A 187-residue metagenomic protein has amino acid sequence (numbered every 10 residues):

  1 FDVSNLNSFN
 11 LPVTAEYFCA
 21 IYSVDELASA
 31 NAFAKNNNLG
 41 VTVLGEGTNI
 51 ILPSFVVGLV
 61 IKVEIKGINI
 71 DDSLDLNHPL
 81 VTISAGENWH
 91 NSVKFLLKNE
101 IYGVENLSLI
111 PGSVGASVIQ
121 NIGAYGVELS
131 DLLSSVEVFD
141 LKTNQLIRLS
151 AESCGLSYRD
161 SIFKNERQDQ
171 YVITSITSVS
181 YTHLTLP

Functional and structural regions predicted by a protein language model:
D2-V136, D140-K142: Anion-binding (especially nucleotide phosphate/pyrophosphate-binding) glycine-rich loop and adjoining beta-alpha core
Q120-N121, A151-F163: Active-site glycine-rich loop that binds ribose-phosphate moieties when present
D131-L133, A151, Y171-I173: Short edge beta-strand segments in beta-sheet-rich domains
D160-Q168, I173: Phosphate/diphosphate-binding glycine-rich loops and adjacent basic-rich segments that engage nucleotide
I173-S175, S180: A conserved active-site cap/scaffold subdomain adjacent to cofactor or substrate pockets
T182-P187: Conserved small/polar residues in nucleotide/adenosyl-binding loops
